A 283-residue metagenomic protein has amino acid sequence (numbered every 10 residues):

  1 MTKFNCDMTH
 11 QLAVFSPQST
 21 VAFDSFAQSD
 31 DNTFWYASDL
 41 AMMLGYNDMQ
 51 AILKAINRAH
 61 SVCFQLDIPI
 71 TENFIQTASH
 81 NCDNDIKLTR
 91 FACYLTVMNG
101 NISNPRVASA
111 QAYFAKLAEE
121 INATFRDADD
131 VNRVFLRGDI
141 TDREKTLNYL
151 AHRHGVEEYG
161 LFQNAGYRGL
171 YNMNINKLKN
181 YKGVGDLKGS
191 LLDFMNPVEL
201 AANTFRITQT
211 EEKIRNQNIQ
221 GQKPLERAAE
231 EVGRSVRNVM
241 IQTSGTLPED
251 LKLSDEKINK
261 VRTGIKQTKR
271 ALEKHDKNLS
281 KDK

Functional and structural regions predicted by a protein language model:
M1-S29: Intrinsically disordered, low-complexity serine/threonine- and proline-rich regulatory segments
T2, A92-C93, V97-K283: Positively charged, phosphate-engaging catalytic surfaces used for nucleic-acid and nucleotide handling
A27-Q28, N32-M49: Polyanion-binding surface elements
S29-T33, L66-T71, D139-I140: Helix-boundary capping/turn motifs
T33, I86, G160: Residues that recognize and position ribonucleotide moieties
M49-H80: Major-groove DNA-recognition helix of helix-turn-helix-type DNA-binding domains
I75-S103: Short, well-ordered secondary-structure elements
